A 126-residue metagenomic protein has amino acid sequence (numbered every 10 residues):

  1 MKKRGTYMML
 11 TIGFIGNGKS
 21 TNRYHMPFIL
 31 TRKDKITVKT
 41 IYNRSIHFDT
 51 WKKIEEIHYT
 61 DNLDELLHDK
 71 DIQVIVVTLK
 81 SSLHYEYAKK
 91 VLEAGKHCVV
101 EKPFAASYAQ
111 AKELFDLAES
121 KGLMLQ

Functional and structural regions predicted by a protein language model:
K2-I54: N-terminal Rossmann-like dinucleotide-binding module
K3-R4, H97, G122: N-terminal cationic leader/targeting segments used for protein routing and processing
K35, I54-E55, A94, S120-K121: Structured helix-beta-strand junction loops
T40, Q73-V74, M124: Short, Asp-centered acidic motifs that coordinate Mg2+ and/or phosphate in catalytic or ligand-binding sites
I57-L117: Beta-loop-alpha module in the N-terminal Rossmann-like domain of NAD(P)-dependent dehydrogenases, especially those
D116-M124: Basic phosphate/pyrophosphate-binding loop/patch that engages nucleotide-derived ligands
